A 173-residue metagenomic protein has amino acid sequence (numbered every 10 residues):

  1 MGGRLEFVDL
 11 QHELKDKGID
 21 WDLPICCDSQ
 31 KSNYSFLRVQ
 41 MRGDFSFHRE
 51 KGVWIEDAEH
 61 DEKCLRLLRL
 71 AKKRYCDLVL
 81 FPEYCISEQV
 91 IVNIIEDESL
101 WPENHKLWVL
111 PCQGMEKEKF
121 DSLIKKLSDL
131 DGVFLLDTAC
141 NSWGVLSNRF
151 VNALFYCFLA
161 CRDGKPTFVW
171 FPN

Functional and structural regions predicted by a protein language model:
M1-V79, Y84-E88: N-terminal, active-site-proximal structural segment of metallo-dependent hydrolase catalytic domains
Y84, V90-N173: Catalytic-core segment of enzymes that process non-peptidic bonds
